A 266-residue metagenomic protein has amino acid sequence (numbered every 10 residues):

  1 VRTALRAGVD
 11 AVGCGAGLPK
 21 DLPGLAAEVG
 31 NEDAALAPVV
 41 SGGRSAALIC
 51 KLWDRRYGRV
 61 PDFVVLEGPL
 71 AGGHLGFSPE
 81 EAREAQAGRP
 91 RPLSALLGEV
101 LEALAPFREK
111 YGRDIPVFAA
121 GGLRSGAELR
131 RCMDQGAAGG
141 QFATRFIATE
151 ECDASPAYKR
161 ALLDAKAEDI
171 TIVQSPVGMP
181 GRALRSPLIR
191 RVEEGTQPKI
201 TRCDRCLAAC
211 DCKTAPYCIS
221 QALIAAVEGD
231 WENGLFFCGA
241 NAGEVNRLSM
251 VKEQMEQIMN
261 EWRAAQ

Functional and structural regions predicted by a protein language model:
V1-K110: Active-site entrance/lid segments in N-terminal catalytic domains of soluble metabolic enzymes
G15, G121-G122: Charged, low-complexity surface patches
A71-F118, R124-Q266: Conserved active-site-proximal phosphate/metal-binding subdomains
